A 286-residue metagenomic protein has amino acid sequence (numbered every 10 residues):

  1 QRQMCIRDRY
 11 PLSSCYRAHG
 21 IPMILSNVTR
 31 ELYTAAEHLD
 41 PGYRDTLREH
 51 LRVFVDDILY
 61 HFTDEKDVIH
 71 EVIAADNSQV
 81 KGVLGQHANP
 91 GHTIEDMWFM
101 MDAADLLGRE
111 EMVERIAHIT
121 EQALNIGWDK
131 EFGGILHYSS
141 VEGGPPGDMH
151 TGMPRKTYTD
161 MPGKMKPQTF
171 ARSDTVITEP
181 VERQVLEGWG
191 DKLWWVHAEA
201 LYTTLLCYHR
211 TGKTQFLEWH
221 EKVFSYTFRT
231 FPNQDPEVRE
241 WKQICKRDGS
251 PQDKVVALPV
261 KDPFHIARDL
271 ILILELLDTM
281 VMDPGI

Functional and structural regions predicted by a protein language model:
Q1, S26, D45-L59, M97 (+3 more regions): Hydrophobic core segments within long, regular secondary-structure runs in both alpha- and beta-rich folds
R2-I6: Short, small-residue-biased leader/transition segments that mark boundaries at the very start of proteins
R17-T34, H87-D105, G190-H209, V260-L274: Well-ordered alpha-helical segments within folded domains of soluble proteins
Y33-R52, A104-A117, Y208-E221, L274-G285: Structural helix-adjacent loops and short alpha-helical linkers that scaffold large soluble proteins
H50-D105: Acidic, glycine-rich loop-and-beta core segments that form the ion-binding/anion-interacting portion of active sites
V53-T63, D67-E71, D76, I116-E142 (+1 more regions): Active-site cradle of extracellular carbohydrate-active enzymes
G82-W98, A103-L107, M112-V113, T120-Q122 (+3 more regions): Long, repeat-rich segments with strong aromatic
I126-L201, L205-I286: CBM-like carbohydrate-recognition segments
